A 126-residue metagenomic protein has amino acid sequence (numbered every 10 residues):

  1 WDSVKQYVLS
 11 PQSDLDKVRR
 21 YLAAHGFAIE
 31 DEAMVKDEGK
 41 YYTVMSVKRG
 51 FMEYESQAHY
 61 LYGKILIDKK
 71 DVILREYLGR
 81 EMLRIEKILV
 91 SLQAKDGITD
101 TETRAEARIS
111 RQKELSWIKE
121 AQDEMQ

Functional and structural regions predicted by a protein language model:
W1-Q126: Class I S-adenosyl-L-methionine
